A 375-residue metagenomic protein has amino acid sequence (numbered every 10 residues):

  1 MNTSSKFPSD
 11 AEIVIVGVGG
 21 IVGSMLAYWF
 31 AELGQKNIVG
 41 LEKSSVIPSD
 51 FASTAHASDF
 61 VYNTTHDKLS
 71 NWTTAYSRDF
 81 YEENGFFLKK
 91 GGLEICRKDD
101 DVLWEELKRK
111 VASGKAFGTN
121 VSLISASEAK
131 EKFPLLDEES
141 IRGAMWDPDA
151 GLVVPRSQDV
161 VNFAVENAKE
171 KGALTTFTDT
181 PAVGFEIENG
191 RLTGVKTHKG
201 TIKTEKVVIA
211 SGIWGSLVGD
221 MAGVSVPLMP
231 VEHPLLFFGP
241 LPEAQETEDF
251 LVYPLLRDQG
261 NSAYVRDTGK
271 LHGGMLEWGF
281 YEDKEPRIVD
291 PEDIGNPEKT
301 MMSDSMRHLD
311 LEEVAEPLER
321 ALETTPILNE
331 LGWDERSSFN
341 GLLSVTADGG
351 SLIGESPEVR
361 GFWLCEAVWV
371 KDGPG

Functional and structural regions predicted by a protein language model:
S5-V22, V39: Beta1/beta-strand and adjacent pyrophosphate-binding region of the FAD-binding site in flavoprotein oxidoreductases
V18-G20, S24, K43, S211: Glycine-rich Rossmann-fold phosphate-binding loop(s) that bind the pyrophosphate of adenine dinucleotide cofactors
M25, F51, F60-Y62, Y76 (+3 more regions): Flavin-dependent oxidoreductases
A31-S53: Glycine-rich FAD pyrophosphate-binding loop
A57-F133, G260-V265: Dinucleotide-binding Rossmann-like beta1-alpha1 core, especially the glycine-rich loop that anchors the ADP
W72-T73, D99-E106, W146-E166, F177 (+1 more regions): Short beta-strand to alpha-helix junction loop
D147-K206: Helical element adjacent to the flavin cofactor pocket in flavoenzyme catalytic cores
S305-G375: C-terminal catalytic lobe of FAD-dependent flavoproteins
